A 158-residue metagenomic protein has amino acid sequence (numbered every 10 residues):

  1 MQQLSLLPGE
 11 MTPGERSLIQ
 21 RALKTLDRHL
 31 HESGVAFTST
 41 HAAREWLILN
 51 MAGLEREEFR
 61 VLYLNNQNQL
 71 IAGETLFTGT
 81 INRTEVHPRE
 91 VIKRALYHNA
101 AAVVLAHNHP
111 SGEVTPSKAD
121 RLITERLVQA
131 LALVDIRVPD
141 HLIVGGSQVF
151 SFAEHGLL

Functional and structural regions predicted by a protein language model:
Q2-R21, A42, Q67, F77-L158: Active-site-proximal loop/helix of nucleotide/amide-processing enzymes and allied scaffolds
S17-T75: Long amphipathic N-terminal alpha/beta scaffold segment
